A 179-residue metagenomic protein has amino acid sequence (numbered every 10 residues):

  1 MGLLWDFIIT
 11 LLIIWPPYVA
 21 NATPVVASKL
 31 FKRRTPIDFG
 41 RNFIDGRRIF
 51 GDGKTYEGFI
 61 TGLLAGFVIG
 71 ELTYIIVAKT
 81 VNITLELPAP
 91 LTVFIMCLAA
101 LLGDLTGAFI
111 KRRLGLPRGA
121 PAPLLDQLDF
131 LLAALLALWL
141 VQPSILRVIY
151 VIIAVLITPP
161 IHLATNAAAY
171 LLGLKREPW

Functional and structural regions predicted by a protein language model:
M1-G70, Y74-L136, V148-W179: Interhelical loop and helix-boundary elements at the membrane-water interface of polytopic inner-membrane proteins
L140-V148: Transmembrane helix interruption/hinge and helix-loop junction motifs
